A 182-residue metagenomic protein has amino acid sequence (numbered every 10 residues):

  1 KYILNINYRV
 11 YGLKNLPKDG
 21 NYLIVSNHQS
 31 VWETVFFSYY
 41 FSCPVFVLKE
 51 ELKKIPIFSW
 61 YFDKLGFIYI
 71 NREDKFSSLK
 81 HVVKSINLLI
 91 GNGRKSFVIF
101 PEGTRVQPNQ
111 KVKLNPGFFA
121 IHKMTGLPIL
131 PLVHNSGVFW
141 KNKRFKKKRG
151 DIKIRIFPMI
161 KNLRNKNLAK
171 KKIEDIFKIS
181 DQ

Functional and structural regions predicted by a protein language model:
K1-R9: N-terminal membrane-anchoring alpha-helices
Y2-I3, K18-K75: Catalytic core of membrane glycerolipid acyltransferases/transacylases, capturing the structured, soluble-facing
I6, G20, I152: Short beta-strand or tight-loop elements that sit immediately N-terminal to catalytic metal-binding acidic residues
N7, I68, P128: Residue-level detector of anion-binding/catalytic polar loops
V10, I68-N71, N162: Short acidic-hydrophobic, aromatic-tinged amphipathic segments that line or gate anion-handling sites
G12-P17: Glycine-rich helix-loop-beta junction characteristic of Rossmann-like nucleotide cofactor-binding loops
K80-Q182: Non-catalytic C-terminal accessory region of glycerolipid acyltransferases and related lyso-lipid remodeling enzymes
